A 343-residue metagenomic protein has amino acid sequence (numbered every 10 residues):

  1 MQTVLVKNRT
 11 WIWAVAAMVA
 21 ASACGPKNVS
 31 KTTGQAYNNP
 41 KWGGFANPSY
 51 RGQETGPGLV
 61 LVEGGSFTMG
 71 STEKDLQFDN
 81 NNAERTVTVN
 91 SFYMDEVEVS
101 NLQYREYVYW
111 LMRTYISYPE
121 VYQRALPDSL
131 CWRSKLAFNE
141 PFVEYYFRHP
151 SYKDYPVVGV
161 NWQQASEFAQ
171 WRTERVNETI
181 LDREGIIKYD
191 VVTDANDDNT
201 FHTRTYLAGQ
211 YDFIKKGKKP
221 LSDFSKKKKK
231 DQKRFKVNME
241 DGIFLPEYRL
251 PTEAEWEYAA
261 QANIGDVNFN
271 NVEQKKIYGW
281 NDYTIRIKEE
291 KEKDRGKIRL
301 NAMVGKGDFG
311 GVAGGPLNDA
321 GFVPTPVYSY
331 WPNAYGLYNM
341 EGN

Functional and structural regions predicted by a protein language model:
Q2-I12: Bacterial N-terminal signal peptides that target proteins for export
R9, F78-R85, Y145-F147, K236-N238: Short, flexible, solvent-exposed loop/turn segments with mixed acidic/basic and small polar residues
I12-M18: Sec-dependent N-terminal signal peptides
A21-A23: C-terminal motif of bacterial Sec signal peptides marking the signal peptidase cleavage site
K27-K41, L61-V62, T68, E73 (+2 more regions): Functional-site microenvironments in short loops/helix caps that host divalent-cation chemistry
W42-Y50: Basic K/R-rich, polyanion-interacting modules in nucleoproteins and related proteins
R51-F142, K153-N177, G342: A short glycine-rich, aromatic-capped structural motif
